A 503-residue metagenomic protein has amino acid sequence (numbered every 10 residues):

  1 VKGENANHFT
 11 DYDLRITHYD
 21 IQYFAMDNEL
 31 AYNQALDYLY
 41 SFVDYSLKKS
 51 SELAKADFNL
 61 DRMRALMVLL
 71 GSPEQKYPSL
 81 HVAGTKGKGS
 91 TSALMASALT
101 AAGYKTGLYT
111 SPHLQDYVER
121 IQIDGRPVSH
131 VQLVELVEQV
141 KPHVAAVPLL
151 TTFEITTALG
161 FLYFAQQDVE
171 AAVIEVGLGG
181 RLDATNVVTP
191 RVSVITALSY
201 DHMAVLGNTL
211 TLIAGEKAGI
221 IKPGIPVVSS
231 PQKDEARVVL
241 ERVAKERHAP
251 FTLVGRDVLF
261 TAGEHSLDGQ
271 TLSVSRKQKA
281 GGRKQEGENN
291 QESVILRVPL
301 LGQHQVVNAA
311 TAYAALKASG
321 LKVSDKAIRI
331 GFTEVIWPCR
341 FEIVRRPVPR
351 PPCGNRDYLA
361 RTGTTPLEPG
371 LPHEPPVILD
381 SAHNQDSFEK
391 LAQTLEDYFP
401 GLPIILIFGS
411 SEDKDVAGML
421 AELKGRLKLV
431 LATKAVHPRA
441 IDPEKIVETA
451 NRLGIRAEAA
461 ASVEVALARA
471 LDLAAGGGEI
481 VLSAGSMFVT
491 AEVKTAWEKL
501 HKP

Functional and structural regions predicted by a protein language model:
V1-M26, S275-Q291, R346-P375: Intrinsic disorder/low-complexity segments
A31, L47-L60, A65-S79, A101-V188 (+3 more regions): ATP-dependent carboxylate-amine ligase catalytic core
Q75, P112, T156-V205, V238-Q278 (+1 more regions): Extended acidic/charged loop-beta regions that coordinate divalent cations and stabilize anionic phosphate/carboxylate
S90-L94: Hydrophobic positions on the alpha1 helix immediately C-terminal to the Walker A/P-loop
Y109, P226-P231, I405-F408, K428-V436: Short internal beta-strands
A171-V176, D183-V194, L198-H202, T209-L212 (+1 more regions): Nucleotide phosphate-binding/pyrophosphate-handling subdomain across enzymes that bind or process nucleotide phosphates
K233-R242, H248, T252, R340 (+2 more regions): C-terminal helical cap/extension that packs against the catalytic core of soluble nucleotide-cofactor enzymes
S486: Active-site-proximal loop/hinge segments that shape catalytic or ion-binding/gating pockets
